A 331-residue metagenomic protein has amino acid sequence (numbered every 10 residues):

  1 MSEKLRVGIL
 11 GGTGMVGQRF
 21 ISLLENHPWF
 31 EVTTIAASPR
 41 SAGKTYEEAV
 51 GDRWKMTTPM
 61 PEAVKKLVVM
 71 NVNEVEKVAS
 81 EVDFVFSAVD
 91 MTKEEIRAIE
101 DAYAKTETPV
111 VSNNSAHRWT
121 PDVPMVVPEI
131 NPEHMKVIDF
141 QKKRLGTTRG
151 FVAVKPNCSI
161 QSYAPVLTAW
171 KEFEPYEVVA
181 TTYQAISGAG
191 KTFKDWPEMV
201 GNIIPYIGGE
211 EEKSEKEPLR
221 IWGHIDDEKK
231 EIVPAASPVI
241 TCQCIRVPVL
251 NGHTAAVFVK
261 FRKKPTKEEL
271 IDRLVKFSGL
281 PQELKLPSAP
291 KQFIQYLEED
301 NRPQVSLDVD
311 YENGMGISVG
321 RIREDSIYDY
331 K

Functional and structural regions predicted by a protein language model:
M1-Y206, V239, K276, Q282-L286 (+4 more regions): N-terminal Rossmann-like NAD(P) cofactor-binding subdomain of oxidoreductases, focused on the glycine-rich
V78, N202-E312: Contiguous C-terminal substrate-recognition/catalytic subdomains in enzyme active sites
